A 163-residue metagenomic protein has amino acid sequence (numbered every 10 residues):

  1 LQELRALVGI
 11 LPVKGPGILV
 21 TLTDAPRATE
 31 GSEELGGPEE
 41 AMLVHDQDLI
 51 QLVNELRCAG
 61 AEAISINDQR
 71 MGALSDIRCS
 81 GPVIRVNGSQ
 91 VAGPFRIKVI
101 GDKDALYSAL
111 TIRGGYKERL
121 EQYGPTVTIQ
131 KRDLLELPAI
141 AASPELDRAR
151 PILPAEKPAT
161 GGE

Functional and structural regions predicted by a protein language model:
L1-L35: Signal peptide-directed extracytoplasmic domains
L7-I10, V53, R85-N87, G124-T126: A generic local secondary-structure boundary/capping motif
I18, A63-I64, F95-R96, V127 (+1 more regions): Structural motif
V20-P26, D68, G88, V99-G101 (+2 more regions): Flexible glycine-/small-residue-rich
R27-A28, D76-V83, Q130-L134: Short amphipathic alpha-helical patches
S32, G37-K117: Soluble extracytoplasmic domains of inner/organellar membrane proteins
I100, D104-E163: Extracytoplasmic/luminal low-complexity segments enriched in Pro/Gly and acidic/polar residues that act as flexible
